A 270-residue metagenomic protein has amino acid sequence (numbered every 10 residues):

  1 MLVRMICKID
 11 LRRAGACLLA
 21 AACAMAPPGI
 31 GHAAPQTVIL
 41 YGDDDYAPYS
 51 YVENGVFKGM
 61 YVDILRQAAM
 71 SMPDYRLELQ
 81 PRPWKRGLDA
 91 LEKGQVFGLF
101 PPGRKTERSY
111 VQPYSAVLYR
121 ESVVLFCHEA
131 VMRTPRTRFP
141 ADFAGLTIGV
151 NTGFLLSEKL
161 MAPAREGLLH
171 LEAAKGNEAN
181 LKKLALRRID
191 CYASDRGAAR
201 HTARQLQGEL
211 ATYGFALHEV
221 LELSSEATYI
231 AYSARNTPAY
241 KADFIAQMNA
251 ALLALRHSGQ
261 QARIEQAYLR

Functional and structural regions predicted by a protein language model:
G15-A26: Bacterial N-terminal signal peptides
A34-T106, Y110, A267-Y268: Extracytoplasmic small-molecule ligand-binding "clamshell" domains of the periplasmic binding protein/Venus flytrap
D43-D44, R120-V124, E209-N249, R270: Periplasmic-binding protein-like
L65-M72, Y229-I264: Extended ligand-binding regions for polar small-molecule ligands
L65-P73, A116, P140-A144, T152-K175 (+2 more regions): Ligand-binding cleft/hinge of the Venus flytrap
M70-S71, K85-F97, P113, E178-L206: Short helices/loops that flank or line small-molecule/ion binding pockets
R76-P83, L168-G176, N180, V220: Short beta-strand-to-loop elements that line the ligand-binding cleft of bilobed periplasmic-binding protein-like
L79-D142, G153-L156, L217-L223: Acidic, polar ligand-binding/catalytic clefts
